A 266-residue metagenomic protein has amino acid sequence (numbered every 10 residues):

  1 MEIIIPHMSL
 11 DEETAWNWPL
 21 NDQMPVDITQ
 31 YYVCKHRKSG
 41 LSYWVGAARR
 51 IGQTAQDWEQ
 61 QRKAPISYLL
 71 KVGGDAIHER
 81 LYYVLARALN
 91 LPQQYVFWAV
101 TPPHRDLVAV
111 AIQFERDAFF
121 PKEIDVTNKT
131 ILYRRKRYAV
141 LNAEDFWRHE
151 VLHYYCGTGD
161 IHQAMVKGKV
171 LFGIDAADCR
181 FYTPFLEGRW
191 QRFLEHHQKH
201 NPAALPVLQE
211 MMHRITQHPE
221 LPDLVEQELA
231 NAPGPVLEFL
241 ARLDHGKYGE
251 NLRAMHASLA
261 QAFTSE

Functional and structural regions predicted by a protein language model:
M1, E12, S39-G40, P103-D106 (+4 more regions): Intrinsic-disorder/low-complexity loop/linker signature
M1-I4, M8-L10, S265: Non-Sec secretion/translocation targeting segments of pathogen effectors
P6-K122, T158: Conserved ATP-binding subdomain of kinase catalytic cores across diverse folds
G73-D75, W98-P103, E115, K169 (+3 more regions): An acidic- and aromatic-residue-enriched active-site/binding cleft used to recognize and process polar
A76-E79, L132-F185: Conserved kinase catalytic-core segment
T101-Y155: ATP-dependent phospho-/nucleotidyl transfer catalytic cores
V170-E266: C-terminal catalytic region of ATP-dependent kinase domains
